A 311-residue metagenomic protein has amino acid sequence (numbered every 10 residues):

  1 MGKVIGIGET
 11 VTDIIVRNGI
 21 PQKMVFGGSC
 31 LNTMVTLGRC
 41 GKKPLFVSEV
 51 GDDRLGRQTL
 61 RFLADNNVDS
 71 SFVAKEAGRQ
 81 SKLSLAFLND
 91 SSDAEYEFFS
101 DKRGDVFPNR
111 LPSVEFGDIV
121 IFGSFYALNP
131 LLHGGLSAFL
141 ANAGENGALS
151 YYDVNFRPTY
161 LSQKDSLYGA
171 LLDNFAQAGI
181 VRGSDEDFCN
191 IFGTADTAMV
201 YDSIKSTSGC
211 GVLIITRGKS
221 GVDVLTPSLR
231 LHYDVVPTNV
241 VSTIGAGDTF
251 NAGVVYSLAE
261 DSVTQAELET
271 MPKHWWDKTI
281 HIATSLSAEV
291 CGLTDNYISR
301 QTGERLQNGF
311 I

Functional and structural regions predicted by a protein language model:
M1-D69: Glycine-rich phosphate/adenosyl-contacting loop at the front of the ribokinase-like
K3-I5, D118-I119, I180, V212: Structural motif
T10, S29, F125, V154 (+1 more regions): Active-site metal-binding loops of divalent metal-dependent hydrolases
I14, K43-S124, L306-I311: Conserved N-terminal subdomain of the carbohydrate kinase-like
L37, S184, G247: Short, conserved phosphate/pyrophosphate- and ester-handling motifs at nucleotide-, phospho-/glycolipid
S113, D173-N174, S206: Structural alpha-helical scaffold elements that stabilize or flank donor/cofactor-binding regions in carbohydrate
L128-D202, G221: Conserved beta-alpha-beta core of the PfkB/ribokinase-like small-molecule kinase fold
A141-N142, T197-I311: Conserved phosphate-binding/catalytic region of the ribokinase-like
